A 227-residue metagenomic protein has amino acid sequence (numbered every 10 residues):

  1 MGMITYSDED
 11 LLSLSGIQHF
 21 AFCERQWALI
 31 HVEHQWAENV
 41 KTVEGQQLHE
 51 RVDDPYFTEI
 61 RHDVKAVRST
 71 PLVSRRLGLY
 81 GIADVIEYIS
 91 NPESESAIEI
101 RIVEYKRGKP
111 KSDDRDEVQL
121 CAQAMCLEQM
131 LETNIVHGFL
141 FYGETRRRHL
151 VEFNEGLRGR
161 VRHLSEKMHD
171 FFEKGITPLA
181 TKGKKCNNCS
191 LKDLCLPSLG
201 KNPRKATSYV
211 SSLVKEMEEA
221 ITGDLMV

Functional and structural regions predicted by a protein language model:
M1-I102, N202, V214-K215, T222-V227: Metal-dependent nuclease catalytic cores that hydrolyze phosphodiester bonds in DNA/RNA, characterized by
D10-Q18, D114-R115, T177-K184: Structural motif
S13, A21, R25, Q119 (+2 more regions): Alpha-helical structural motif
L14-S15, Q26, A83, E117-C121 (+1 more regions): Non-catalytic, well-ordered alpha-helical scaffold segments
F20-F22, Y105, F141-Y142, Y209: Aromatic side chains
H62-E166: Mg2+/Mn2+-dependent nuclease catalytic core
R75-R76, E128-V227: Metal-dependent nuclease catalytic regions and adjoining charged, substrate-binding loops involved in nucleic-acid end
